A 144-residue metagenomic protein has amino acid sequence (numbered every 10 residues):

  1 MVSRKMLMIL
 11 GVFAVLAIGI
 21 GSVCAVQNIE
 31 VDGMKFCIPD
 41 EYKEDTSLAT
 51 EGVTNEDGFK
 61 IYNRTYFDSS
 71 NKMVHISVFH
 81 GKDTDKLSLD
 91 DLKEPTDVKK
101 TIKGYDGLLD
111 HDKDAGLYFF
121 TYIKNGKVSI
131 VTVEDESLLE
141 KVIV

Functional and structural regions predicted by a protein language model:
M1-V26: Secretory targeting signatures
C24-Y62, E94-I102, K141-V144: N-terminal "mature-domain start" segment
V31-G33, S69-M73, G104, D114-G116 (+1 more regions): Glycine-centered tight beta-turn/hairpin loop motif at sheet-sheet or coil-to-beta transitions
D40-Y42, N125-V144: Surface-exposed amphipathic alpha-helical segments
L48-S69, L108-G116: A cross-family detector of function-defining hotspots
K60-L87: A short acidic-to-branched-hydrophobic micro-motif
S88-N125: Signature of long, low-cysteine stretches enriched in small and polar/charged residues
